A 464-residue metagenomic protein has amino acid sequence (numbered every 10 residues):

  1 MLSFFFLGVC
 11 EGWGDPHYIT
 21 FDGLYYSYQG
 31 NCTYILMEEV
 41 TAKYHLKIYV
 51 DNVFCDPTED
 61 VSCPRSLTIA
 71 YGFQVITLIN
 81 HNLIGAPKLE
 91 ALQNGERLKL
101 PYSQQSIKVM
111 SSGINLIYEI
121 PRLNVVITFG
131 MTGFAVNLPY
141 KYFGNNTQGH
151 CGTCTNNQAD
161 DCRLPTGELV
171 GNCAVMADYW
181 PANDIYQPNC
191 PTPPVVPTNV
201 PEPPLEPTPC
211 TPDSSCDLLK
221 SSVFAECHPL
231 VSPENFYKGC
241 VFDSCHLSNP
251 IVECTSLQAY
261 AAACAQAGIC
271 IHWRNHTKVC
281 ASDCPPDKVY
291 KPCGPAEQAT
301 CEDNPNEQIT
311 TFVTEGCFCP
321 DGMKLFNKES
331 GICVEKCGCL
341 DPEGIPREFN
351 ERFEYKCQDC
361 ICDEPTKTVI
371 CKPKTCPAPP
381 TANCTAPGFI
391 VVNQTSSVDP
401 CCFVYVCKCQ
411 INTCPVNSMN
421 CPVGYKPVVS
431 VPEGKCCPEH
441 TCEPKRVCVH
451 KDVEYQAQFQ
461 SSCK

Functional and structural regions predicted by a protein language model:
M1-K464: Extracellular/secreted glycoprotein ectodomains characterized by long, lumenal stretches of O-glycosylated
